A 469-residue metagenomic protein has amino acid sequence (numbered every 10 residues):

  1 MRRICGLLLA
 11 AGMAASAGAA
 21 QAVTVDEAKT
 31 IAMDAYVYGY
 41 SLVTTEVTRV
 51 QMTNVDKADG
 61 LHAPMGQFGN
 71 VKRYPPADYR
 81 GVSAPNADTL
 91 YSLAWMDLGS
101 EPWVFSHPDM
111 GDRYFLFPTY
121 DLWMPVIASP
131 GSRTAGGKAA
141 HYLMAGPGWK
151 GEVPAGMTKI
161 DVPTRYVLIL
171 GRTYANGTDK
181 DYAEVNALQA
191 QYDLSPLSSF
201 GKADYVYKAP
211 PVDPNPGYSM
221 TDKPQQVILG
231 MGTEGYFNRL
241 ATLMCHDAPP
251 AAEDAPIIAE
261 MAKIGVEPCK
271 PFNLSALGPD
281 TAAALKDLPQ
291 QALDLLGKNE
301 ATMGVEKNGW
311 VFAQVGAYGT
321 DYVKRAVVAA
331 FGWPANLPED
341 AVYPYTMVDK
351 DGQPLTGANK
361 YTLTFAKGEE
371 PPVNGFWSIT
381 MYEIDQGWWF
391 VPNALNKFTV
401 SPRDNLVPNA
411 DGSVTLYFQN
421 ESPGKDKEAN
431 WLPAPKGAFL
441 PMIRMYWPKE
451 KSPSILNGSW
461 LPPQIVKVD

Functional and structural regions predicted by a protein language model:
M1-A22: Gram-negative bacterial Sec-dependent N-terminal signal peptides
A20-D469: A compositional/structural signature for long, glycine/proline-rich flexible linkers and loops on extracytoplasmic
